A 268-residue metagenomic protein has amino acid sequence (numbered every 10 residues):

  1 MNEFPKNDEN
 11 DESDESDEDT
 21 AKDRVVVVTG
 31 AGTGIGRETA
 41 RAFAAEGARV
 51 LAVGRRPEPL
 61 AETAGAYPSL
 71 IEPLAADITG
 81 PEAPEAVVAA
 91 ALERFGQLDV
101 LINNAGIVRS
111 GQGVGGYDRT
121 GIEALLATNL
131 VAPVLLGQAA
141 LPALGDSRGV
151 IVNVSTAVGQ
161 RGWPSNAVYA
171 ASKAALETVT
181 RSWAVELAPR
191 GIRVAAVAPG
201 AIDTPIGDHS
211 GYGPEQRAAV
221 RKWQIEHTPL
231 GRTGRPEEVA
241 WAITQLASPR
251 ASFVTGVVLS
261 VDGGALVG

Functional and structural regions predicted by a protein language model:
N2-F4, V108-G111, R161, T244 (+1 more regions): Short C-terminal tail/terminal secondary-structure segment of NAD(P)H-dependent dehydrogenase/reductase domains
G32-G34: Conserved glycine-rich cofactor-binding loop
F95-G96, V134, A143-G145, R232-V261 (+1 more regions): C-terminal substrate-recognition "lid" of short-chain dehydrogenase/reductases
Q112-V114, D118-L126, Q224: Substrate-binding pocket helix/loop in short-chain dehydrogenase/reductase
G137, S172, T180: Active-site helix of classical SDR
P142, V185-P189, S252: Alpha-helical segment proximal to the catalytic Tyr-Lys
T156: Residue(s) in the substrate-gating loop at a strand-loop-helix junction that position the organic substrate next
